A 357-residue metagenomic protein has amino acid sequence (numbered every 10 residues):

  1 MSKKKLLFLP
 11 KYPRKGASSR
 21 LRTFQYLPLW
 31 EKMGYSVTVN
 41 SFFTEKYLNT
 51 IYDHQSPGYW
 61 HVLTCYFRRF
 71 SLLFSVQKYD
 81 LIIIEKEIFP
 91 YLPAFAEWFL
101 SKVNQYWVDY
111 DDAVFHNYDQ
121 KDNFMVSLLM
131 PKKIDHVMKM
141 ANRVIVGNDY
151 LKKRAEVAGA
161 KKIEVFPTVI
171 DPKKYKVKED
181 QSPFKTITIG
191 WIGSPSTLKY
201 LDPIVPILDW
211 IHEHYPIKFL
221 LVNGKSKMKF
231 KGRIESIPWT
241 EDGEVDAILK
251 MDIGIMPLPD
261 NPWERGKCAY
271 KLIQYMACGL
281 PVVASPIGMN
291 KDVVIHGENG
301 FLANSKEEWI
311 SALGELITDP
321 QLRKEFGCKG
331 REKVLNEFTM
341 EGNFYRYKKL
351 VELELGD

Functional and structural regions predicted by a protein language model:
R14-L29, V39-N40, D171-Y175, S182-L249: Conserved catalytic-core segment of nucleotide-activated headgroup transferases in glycan assembly
S41, Q105-W107, V114-F115, K139-V177: Donor nucleotide-sugar binding/catalytic pocket of nucleotide-sugar-dependent glycosyltransferases
F67-Y79, P90-V108, D112-F115, F124-V144: Membrane-proximal helix-turn-helix segments that form the acceptor-binding/catalytic region of lipid-linked
N142, I248-G266, L280-P281: Acidic donor-binding loop of glycosyltransferase active sites
G266, P286-G297, F301-L302: Short acidic/histidine- and often glycine-rich active-site loop of Leloir-type glycosyltransferases that engages
Q274-A284: Short hydrophobic beta-strand element within catalytic cores of glycosyltransferases and related nucleotide-activated
I295-E307, E315-Q321: Conserved acidic donor-binding segment of nucleotide-sugar-dependent glycosyltransferases
E315, L322-E337, N343-K349: A short, well-ordered alpha-helix in the C-terminal region of glycosyltransferases
